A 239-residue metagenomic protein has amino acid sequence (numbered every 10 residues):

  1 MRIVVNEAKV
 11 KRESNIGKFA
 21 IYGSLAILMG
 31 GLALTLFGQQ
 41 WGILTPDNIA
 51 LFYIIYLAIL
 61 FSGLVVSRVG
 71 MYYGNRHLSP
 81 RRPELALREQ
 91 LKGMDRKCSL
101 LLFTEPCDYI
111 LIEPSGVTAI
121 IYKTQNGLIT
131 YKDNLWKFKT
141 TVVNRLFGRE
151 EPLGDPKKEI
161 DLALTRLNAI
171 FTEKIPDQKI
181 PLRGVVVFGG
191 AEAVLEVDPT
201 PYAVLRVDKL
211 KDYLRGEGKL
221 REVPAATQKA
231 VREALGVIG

Functional and structural regions predicted by a protein language model:
M1-C107, I112-T118, K123-D133, V142-G239: Surface-exposed interaction regions that form or flank ligand-binding interfaces
W136-F138: Hydrophobic, well-structured mid-protein blocks that either form specific transmembrane helices
